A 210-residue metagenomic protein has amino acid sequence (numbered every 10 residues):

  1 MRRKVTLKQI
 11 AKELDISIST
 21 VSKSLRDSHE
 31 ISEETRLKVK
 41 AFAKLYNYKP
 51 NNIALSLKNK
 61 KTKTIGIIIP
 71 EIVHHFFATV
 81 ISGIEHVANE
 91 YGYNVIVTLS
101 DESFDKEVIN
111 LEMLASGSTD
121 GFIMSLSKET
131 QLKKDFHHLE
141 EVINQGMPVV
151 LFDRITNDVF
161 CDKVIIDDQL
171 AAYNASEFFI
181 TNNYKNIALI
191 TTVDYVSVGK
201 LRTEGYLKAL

Functional and structural regions predicted by a protein language model:
M1-K63: N-terminal helix-turn-helix DNA-binding module of bacterial transcription factors
R2, T6, K60-E177: Alpha-helical recognition/docking segments in bacterial nutrient-uptake and carbohydrate-utilization systems
K23, I68-I69, T98-L99, T191 (+1 more regions): Small/polar loops that bind or transfer phosphate-bearing groups
S24, F42-A43, I84, A88 (+2 more regions): Short hydrophobic clusters on alpha-helical segments that form packing/core surfaces in small helical domains
Y173-L210: An alpha-beta-alpha
